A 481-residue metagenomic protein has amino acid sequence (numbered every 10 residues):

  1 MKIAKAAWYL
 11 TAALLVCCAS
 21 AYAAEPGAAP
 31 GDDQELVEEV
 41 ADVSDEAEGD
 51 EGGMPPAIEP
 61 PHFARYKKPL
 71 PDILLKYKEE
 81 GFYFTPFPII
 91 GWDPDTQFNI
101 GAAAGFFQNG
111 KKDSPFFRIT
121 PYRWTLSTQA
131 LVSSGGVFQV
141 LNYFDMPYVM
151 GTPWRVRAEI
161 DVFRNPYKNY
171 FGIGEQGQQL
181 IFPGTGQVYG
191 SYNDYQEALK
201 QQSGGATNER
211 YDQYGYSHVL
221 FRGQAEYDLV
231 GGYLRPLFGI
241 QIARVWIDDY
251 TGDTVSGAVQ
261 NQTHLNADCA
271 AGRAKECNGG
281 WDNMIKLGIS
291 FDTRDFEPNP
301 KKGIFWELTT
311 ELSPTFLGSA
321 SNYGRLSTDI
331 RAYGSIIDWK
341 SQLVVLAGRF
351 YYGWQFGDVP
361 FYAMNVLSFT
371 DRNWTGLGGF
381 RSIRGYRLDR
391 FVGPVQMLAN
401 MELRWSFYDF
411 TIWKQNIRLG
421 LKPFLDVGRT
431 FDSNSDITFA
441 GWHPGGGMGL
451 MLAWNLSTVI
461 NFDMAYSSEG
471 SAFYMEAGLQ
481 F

Functional and structural regions predicted by a protein language model:
Y9-C18: Bacterial N-terminal signal peptides
A21-Y83: N-terminal periplasmic/intermembrane-space "pro-region" immediately following the signal or transit peptide
L70-Y77, F106-F117, D145-M150, G223-G231 (+8 more regions): Outer-membrane beta-barrel proteins
L75-T85, I90-W281, R381, V459 (+1 more regions): Gram-negative/organellar outer-membrane beta-barrel architecture
F84-P86, W124-T128, W154-I160, L234-F238 (+8 more regions): Transmembrane beta-strands of outer-membrane beta-barrel proteins
Q97-G101, V137-L141, H218-R222, G280-K286 (+7 more regions): Transmembrane beta-barrel architecture of outer membranes
T251-D268, K275-E276, W281-N283, E402 (+3 more regions): Outer-membrane beta-barrel transmembrane domain signature
C269-K275, D282-W413: C-terminal outer-membrane beta-barrel translocator/porin domains of Gram-negative envelope proteins and their
